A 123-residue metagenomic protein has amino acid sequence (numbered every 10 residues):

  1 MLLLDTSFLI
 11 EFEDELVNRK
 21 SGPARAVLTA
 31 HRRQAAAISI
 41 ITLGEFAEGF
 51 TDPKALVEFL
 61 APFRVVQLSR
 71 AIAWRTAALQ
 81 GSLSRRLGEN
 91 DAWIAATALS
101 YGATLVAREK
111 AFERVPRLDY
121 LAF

Functional and structural regions predicted by a protein language model:
M1, A95, L99-F123: Acidic, PIN/NYN-like endoribonuclease modules and their adjacent C-terminal/linker elements
M1-I38, A47-E58: Short, well-structured N-terminal submotif of metal-dependent ribonuclease cores
L9, L43-F46, A73, F112: A generic structural signal for short hydrophobic patches within well-formed alpha-helices
A37, V66, L121: General small-molecule cofactor/ligand-binding pocket signal
L43, P53-L56, A73, D91: A general structural signal for well-ordered alpha-helical segments in protein cores
P53-V57, L83-S84, A122-F123: Short, hinge-like loop/turn segments at secondary-structure boundaries
F59-A61, P116: Short, structured coil segments at secondary-structure junctions
R64-R108: Active-site neighborhoods of divalent-metal-dependent phosphate/nucleic-acid chemistry enzymes
